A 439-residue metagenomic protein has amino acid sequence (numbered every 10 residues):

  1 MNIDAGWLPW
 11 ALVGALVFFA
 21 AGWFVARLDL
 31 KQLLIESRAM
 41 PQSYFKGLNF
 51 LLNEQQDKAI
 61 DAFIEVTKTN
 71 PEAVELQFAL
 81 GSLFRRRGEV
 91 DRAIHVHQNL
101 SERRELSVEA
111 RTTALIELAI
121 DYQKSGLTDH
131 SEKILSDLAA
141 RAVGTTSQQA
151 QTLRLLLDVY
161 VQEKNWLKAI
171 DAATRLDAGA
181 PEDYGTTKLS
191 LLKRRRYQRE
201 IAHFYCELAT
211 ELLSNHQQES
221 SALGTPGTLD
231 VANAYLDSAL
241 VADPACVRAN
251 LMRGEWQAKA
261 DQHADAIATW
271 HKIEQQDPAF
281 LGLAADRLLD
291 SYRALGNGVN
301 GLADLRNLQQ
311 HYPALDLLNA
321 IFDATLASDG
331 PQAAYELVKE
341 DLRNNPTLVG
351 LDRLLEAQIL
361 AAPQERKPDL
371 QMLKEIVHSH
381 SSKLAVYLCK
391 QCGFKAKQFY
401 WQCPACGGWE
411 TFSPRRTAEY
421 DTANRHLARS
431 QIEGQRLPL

Functional and structural regions predicted by a protein language model:
M1-A39, A140, D158, Q162-R194 (+2 more regions): Long, contiguous interaction/recruitment modules in multidomain scaffold/adaptor proteins
E36-E72, A79, R85-E89, K124 (+1 more regions): Alpha-helical segment of the N-proximal tetratricopeptide repeat
P41, E75, E109, T113 (+9 more regions): Start-of-helix register in tetratricopeptide repeats
K46, L80, L118, L156 (+8 more regions): Structural register within alpha-helical repeat arrays
F50, F84, Y122, Y160 (+6 more regions): Residue at a conserved register position within TPR or TPR-like alpha-solenoid repeats
P71, E105, E109, V143 (+6 more regions): Short coil turns that delineate tetratricopeptide repeat
